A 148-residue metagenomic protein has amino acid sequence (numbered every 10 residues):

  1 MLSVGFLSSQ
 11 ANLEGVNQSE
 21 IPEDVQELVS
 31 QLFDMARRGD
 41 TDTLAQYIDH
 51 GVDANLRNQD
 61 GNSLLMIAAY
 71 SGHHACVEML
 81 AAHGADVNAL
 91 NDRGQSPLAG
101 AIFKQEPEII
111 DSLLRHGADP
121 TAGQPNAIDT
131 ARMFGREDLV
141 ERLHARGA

Functional and structural regions predicted by a protein language model:
T43, A75-C76, E108-I109, D138-R142: Conserved ankyrin/ankyrin-like repeat signature
